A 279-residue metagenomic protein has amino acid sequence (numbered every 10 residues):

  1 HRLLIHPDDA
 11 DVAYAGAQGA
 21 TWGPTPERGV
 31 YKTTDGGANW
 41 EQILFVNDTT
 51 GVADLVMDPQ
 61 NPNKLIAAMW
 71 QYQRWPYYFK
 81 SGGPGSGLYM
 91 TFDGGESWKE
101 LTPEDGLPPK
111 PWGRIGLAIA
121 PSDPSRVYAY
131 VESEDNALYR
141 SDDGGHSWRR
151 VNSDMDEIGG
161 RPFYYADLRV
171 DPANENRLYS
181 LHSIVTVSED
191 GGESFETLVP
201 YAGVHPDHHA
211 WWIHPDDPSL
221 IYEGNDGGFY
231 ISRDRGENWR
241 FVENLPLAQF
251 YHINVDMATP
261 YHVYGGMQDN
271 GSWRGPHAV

Functional and structural regions predicted by a protein language model:
H1-V279: Beta-propeller blade termini and top-face loops
